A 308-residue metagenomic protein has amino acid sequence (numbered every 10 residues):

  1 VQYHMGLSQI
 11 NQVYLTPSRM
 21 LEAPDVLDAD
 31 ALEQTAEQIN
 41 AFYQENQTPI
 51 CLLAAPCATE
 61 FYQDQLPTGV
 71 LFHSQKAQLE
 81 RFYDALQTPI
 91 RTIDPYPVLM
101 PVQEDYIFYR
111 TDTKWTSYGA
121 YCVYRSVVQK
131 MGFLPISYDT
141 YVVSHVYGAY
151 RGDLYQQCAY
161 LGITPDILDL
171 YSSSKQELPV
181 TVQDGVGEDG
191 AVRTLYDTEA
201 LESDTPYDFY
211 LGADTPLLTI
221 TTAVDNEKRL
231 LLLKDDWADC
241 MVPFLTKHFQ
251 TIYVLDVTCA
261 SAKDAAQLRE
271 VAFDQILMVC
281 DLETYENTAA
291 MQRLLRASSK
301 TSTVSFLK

Functional and structural regions predicted by a protein language model:
V1-K308: Extracellular glycan-modifying ectodomains
